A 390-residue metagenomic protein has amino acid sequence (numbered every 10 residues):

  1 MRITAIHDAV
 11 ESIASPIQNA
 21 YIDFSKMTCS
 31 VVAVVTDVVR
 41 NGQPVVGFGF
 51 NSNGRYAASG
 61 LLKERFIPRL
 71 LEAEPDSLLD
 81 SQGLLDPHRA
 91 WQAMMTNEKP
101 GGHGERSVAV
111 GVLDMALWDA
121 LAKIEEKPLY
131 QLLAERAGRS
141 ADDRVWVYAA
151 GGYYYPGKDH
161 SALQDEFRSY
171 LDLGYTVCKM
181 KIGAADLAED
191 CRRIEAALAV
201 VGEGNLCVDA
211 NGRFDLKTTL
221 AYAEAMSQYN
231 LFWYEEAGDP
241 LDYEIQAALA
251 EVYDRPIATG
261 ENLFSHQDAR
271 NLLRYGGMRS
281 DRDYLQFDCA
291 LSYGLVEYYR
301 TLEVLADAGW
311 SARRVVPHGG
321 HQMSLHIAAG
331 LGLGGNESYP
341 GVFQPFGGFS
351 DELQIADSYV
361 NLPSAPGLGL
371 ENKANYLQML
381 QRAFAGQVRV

Functional and structural regions predicted by a protein language model:
M1-I6, Y21, K123, K127-R144 (+2 more regions): N-terminal amphipathic alpha-helix/helix-capping segment at the start of soluble metabolic enzymes
M1-R55, S59, F346: Structured beta-strand/loop patches that form or line metal/cofactor-binding pockets in enzymes
V32, P44, L113, E126 (+7 more regions): Conserved, mostly hydrophobic/aromatic
V39-I124: Metal- or metallocofactor-binding catalytic centers and their adjacent structured scaffolds across diverse enzyme
L132-Y253: Metal-dependent enolase-superfamily TIM-barrel catalytic cores that perform enediolate-based chemistry
L241-Y359, P363: Shared catalytic-loop signature of beta/alpha-barrel
F343-V390: C-terminal extensions of enzymes
